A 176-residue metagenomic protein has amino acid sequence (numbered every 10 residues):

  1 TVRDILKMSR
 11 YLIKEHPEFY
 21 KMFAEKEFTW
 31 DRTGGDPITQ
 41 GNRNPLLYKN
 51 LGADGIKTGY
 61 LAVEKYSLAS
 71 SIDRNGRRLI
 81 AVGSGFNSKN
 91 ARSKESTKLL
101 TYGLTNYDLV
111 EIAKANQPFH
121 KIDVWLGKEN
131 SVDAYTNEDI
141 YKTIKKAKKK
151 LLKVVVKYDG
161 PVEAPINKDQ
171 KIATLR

Functional and structural regions predicted by a protein language model:
R3-R176: Domain-terminus/edge residues, biased toward the C-terminal soluble/receptor-binding domains of extracytoplasmic
